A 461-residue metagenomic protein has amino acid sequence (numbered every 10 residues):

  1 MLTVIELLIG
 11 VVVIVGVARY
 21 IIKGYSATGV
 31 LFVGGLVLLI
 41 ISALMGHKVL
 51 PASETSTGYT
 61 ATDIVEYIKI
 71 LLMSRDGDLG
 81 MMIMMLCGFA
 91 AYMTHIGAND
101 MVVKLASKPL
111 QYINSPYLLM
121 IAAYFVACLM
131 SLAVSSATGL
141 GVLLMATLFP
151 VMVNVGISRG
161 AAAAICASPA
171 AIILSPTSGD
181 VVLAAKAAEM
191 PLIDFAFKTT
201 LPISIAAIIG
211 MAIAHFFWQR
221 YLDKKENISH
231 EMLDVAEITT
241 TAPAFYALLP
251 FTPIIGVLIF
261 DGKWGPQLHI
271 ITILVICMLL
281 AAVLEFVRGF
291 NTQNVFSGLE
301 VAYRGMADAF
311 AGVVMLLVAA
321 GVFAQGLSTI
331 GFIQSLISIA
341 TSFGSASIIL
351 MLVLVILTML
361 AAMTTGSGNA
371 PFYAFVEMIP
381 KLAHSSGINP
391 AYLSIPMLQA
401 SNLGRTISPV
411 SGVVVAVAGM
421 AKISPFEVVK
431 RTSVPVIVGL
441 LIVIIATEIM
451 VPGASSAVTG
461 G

Functional and structural regions predicted by a protein language model:
M1-I5, I22-G24, S53-G58, V65-D78 (+6 more regions): Interfacial loop-to-helix junctions that mark the boundaries of transmembrane helices in multi-pass membrane
L2-I14, A18, L31-L38, S42 (+5 more regions): Long, contiguous bundles of hydrophobic transmembrane helices that form the permeation core of multi-pass
T3-L7, M73-G80, K108-A122, V155-A161 (+4 more regions): Membrane-interfacial loop-to-helix junctions in multi-pass transporters
F32, A52-D100, I271, V275-Q334: Core transmembrane alpha-helical segments of multi-pass membrane transporters/permeases
I70, M101-Q111, P150-N154, S297-D308 (+4 more regions): Short amphipathic alpha-helical coupling elements at transmembrane boundaries
M82-M85, Q111-T147, L316-A320, F343-K381 (+2 more regions): Hydrophobic alpha-helical transmembrane segments of multi-pass integral membrane proteins, predominantly secondary
K104, I113-A122, M152-C166, I193-T199 (+2 more regions): Membrane-interface alpha-helices at helix entry/exit sites of multi-pass transporters
A127-L144, F149, N154-D194, M211-H215 (+3 more regions): Alpha-helical transmembrane segments and, especially, the helix-loop junctions at the ends of these helices
